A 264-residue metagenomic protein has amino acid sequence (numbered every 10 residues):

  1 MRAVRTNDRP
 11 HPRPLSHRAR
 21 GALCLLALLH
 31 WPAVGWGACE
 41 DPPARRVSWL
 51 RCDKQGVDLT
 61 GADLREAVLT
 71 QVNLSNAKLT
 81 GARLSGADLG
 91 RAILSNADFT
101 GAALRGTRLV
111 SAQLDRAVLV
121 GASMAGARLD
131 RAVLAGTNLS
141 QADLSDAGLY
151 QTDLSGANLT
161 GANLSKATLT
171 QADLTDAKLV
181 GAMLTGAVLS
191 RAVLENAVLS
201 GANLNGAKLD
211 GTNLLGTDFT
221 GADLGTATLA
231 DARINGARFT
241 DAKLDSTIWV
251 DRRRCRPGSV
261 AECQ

Functional and structural regions predicted by a protein language model:
M1-S16: N-terminal secretory signal peptides that target proteins for export/translocation
N7-H11, L29, E40: Compositionally biased, intrinsically disordered/low-complexity regions enriched for serine, proline and threonine
G21-W31: Bacterial N-terminal signal peptides
G35-Q264: Tandem repeat scaffolds
